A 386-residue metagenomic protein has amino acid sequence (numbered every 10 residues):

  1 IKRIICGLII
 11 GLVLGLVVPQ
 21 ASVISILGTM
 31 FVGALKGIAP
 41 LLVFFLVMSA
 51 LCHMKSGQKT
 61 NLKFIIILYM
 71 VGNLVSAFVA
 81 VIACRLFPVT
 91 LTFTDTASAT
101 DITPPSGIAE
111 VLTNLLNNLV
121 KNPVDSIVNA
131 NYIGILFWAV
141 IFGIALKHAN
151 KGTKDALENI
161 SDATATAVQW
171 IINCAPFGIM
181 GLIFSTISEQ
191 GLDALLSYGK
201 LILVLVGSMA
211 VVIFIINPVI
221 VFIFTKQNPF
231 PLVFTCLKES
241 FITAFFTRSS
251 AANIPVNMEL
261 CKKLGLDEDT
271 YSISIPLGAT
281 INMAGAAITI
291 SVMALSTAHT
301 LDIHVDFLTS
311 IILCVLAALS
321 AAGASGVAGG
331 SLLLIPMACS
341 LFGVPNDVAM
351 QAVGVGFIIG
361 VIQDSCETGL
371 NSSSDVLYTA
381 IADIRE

Functional and structural regions predicted by a protein language model:
I1-V17, T29-L35, T60-P231: Signature of multi-pass transmembrane helix bundles
V23, L27, K59, K63 (+4 more regions): Membrane-water interface of transmembrane alpha-helices in multipass transporters/channels
A34, I38, M70-F78, V206-V211 (+5 more regions): Hydrophobic transmembrane alpha-helical segments of multi-pass transport and channel proteins
G37-S49: Active-site-adjacent helical/loop segments in soluble small-molecule enzymes
C52-T60, H148-G152, Q190, K226-P229 (+4 more regions): Juxtamembrane helix-boundary/capping and inter-helix hinge elements in multi-pass membrane proteins
K59-I65, Q169-N173, K263-A279, F307-L308 (+1 more regions): Membrane-interface alpha-helices at helix entry/exit sites of multi-pass transporters
T92, V292-E386: Transmembrane alpha-helical segments and their short flanking loops that form helix-hairpins/helix-helix interfaces
E239-A321, D375, T379, E386: Helix-loop-helix junctions within the multi-pass membrane cores of secondary transporters/permeases
